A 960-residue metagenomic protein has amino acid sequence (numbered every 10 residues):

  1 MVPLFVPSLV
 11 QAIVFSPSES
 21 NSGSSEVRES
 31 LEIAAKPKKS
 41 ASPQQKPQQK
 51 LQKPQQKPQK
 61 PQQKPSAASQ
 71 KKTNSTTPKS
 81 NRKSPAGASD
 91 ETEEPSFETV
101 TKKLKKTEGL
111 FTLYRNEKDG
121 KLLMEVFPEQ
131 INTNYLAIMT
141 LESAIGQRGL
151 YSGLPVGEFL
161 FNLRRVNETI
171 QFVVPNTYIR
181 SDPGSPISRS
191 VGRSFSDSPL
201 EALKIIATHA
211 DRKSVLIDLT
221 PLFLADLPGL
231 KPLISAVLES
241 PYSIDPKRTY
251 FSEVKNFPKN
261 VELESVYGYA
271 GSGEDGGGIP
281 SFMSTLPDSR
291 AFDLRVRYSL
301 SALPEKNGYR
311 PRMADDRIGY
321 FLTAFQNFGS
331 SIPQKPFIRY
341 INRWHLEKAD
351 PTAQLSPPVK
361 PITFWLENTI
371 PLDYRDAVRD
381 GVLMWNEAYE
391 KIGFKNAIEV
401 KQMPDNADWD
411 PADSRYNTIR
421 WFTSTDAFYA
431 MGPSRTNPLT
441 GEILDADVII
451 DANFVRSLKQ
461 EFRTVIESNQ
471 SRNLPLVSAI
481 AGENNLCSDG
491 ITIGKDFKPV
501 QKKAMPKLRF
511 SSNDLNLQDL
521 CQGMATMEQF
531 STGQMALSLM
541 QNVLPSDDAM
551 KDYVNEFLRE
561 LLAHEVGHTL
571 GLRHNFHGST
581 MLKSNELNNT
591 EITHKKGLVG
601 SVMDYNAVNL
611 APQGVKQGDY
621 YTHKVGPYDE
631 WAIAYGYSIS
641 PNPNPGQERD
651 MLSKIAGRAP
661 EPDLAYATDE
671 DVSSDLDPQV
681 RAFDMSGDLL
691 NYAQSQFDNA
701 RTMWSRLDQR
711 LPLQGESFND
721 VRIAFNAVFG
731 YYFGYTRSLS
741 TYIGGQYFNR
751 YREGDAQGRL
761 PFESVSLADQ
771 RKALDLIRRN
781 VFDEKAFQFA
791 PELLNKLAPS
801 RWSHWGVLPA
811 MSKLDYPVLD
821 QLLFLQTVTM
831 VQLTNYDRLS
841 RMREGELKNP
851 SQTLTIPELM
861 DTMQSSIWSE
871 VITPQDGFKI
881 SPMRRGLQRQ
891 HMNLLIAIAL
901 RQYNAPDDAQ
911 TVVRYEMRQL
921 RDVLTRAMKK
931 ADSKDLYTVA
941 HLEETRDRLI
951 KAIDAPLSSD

Functional and structural regions predicted by a protein language model:
M1-S8: Bacterial N-terminal signal peptides
I13, Q402-F422, E556-P612: The catalytic-center signature of Zn2+-dependent metalloproteases
I13-E19, G23-K39, K46, K50-K53 (+11 more regions): Auxiliary tRNA-acceptor-end handling modules of aminoacyl-tRNA synthetases
P361, R379, M384, A388 (+4 more regions): Active-site-adjacent core segments of small-molecule enzymes
P371-R375: A generic structural signal for short coil/turn motifs at secondary-structure boundaries
A377-D380, M384, Y553, F557-E565: Short alpha-helical catalytic segment bearing the HExxH-like zincin motif of zinc-dependent metalloproteases
L383-F394, S424, G567-H568, L572 (+2 more regions): Sec-exported extracytoplasmic/periplasmic mature domains
P506-R509, L515-L517, C521-S531, Q541-Y553 (+1 more regions): Conserved catalytic/binding loops enriched for acidic/polar residues
